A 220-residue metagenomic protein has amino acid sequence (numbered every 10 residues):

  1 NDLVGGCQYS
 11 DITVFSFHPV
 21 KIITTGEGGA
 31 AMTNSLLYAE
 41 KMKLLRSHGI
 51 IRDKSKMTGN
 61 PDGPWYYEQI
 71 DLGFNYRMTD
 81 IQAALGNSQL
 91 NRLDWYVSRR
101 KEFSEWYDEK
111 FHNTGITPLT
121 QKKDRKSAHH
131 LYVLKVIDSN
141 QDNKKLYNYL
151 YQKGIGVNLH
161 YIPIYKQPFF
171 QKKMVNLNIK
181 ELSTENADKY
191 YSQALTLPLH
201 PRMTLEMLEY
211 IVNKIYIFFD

Functional and structural regions predicted by a protein language model:
N1-T24, E40, W65-I70: Conserved active-site segment immediately N-terminal to the catalytic lysine that forms the internal aldimine
G6, A31, L134-V136: Conserved hydrophobic "DFG−1" position in protein kinase catalytic cores
F15-S16, G29-N34, N87: Short beta-strand-to-turn element immediately C-terminal to the catalytic PLP-Schiff-base lysine in fold type I
I22-G26, K126-A128: Short glycine-enriched loop/turn motifs at secondary-structure junctions
G26-G28, I50: Acyl-thioester C-C bond-transforming condensing/cleaving domain
L36-D220: PLP-dependent aminotransferase class I/II
